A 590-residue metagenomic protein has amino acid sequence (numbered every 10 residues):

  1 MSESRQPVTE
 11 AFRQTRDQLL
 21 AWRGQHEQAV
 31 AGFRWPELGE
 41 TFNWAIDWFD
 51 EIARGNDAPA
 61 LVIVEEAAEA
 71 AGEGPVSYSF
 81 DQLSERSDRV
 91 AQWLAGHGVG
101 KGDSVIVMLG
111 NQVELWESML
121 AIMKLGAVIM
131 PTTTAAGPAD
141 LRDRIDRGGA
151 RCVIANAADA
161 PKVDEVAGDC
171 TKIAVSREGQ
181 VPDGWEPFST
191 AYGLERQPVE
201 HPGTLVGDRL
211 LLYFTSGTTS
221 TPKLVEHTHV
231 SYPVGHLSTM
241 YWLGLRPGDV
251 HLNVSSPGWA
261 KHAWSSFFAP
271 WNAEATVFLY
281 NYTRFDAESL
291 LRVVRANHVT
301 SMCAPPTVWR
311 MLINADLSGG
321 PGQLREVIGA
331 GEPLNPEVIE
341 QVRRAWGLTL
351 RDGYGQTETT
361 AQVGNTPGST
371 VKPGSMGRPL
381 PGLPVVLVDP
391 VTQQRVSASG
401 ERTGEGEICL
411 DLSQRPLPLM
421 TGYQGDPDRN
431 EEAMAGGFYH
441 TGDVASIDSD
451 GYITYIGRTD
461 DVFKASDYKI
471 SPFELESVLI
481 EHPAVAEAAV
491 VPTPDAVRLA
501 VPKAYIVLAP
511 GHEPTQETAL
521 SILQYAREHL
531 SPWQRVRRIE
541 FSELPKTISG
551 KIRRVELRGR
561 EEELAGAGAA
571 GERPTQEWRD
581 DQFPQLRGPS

Functional and structural regions predicted by a protein language model:
D57-L120, G137-R142, T228-V230: Conserved AMP-binding/adenylate-forming core of the ANL superfamily
D57-P59, A174, G179, Y192-F214 (+2 more regions): Conserved pre-ATP/AMP-binding loop-to-beta segment of ANL
V76-D81, L210-V234: Conserved AMP-binding A3 loop
A136-G137, V153-N156, M302, P416 (+5 more regions): AMP-binding/adenylate-forming catalytic core of the ANL superfamily
P233-V250, P257-T300, A315: Conserved AMP-binding/adenylation subdomain of ANL enzymes
N272, V299-A304, I313-K372, P384: Gly/Ser/Thr-rich phosphate-binding loop
P379, Q394-E432, I470, L564-G566: Conserved ATP/PPi-binding loop(s) of AMP-dependent carboxylate-activating enzymes
L530-I552, G571-S590: AMP-binding/adenylate-forming catalytic domain of the ANL superfamily
